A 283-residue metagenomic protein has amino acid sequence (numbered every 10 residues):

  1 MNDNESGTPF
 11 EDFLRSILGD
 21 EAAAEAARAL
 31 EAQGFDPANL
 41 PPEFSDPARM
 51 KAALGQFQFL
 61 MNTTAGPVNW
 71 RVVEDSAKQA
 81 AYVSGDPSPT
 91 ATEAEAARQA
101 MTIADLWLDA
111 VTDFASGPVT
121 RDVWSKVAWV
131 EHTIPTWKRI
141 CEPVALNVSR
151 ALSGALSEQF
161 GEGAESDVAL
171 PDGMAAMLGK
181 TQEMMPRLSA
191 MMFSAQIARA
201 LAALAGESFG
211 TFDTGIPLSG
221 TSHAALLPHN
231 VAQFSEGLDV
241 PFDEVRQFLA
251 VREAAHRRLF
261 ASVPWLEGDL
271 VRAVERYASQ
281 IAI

Functional and structural regions predicted by a protein language model:
M1-N147: N-terminal low-structure segments adjacent to metalloprotease catalytic domains across cellular compartments
S76-Q79, M185, A278: Compositionally biased accessory segments in Actinobacterial proteins
A97-A225, H229: Auxiliary, metal-adjacent structural segments of Zn-dependent hydrolase domains
M191-F212, F260-I283: Post-HExxH zinc-binding segment in Zn-dependent metallohydrolases
H223-P228, F234-G237, A255, E267-V271: Long, hydrophobic, well-ordered secondary-structure blocks that form the structural core and pocket-lining surfaces
V231-V251: Short pre-active-site segment immediately N-terminal to the catalytic Zn-binding motif
V245-P264: Active-site recognition of the HExxH zinc-binding catalytic motif
